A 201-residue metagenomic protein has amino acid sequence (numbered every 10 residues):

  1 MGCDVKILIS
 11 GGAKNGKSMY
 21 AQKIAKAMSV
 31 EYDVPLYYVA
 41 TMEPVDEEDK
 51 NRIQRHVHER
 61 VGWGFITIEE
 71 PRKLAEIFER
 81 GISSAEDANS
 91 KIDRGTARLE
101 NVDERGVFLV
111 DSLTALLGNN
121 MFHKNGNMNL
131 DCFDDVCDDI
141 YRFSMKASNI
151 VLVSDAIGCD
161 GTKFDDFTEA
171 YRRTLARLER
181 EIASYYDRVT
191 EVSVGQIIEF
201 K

Functional and structural regions predicted by a protein language model:
G2, I7-D87, I92-E100: Conserved P-loop
K6-L8, P35, R105-V107, N149-V151: Residue-level preference for the first positions of well-ordered beta-strands
G11, M42, S112, S154-A156: Short secondary-structure boundary segments
A13, D49, I53, T67 (+3 more regions): Long, contiguous hydrophobic alpha-helical segments, chiefly transmembrane helices and signal peptides
A21, H56, L109, D155 (+1 more regions): Residue-level signal for inorganic ion chemistry
T67-K146: Phosphate-binding/switch loop-helix module in NTP-utilizing enzymes
A115-K201: Replace "adjacent to P-loop NTPase cores in ATP/GTP-dependent enzymes" with "adjacent to NTP-binding cores
